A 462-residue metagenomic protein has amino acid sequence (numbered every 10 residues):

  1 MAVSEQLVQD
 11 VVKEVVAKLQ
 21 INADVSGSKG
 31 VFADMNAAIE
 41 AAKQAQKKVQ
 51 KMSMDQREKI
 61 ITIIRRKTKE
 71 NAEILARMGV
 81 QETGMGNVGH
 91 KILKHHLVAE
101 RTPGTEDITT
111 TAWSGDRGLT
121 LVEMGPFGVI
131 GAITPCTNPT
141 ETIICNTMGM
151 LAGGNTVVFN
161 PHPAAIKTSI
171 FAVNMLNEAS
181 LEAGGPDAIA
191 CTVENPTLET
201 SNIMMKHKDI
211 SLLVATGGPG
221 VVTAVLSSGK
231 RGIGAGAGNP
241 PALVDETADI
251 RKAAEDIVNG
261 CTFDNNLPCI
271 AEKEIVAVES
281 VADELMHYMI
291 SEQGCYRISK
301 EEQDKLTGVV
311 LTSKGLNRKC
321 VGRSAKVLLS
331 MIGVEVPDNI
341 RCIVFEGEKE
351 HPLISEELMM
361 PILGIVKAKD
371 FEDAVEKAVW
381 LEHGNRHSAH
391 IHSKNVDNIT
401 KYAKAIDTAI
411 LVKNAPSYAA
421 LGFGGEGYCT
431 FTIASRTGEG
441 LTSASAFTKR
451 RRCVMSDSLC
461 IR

Functional and structural regions predicted by a protein language model:
A2-L121, G149, S291: N-terminal Rossmann-like NAD(P)+-binding subdomain of aldehyde/semialdehyde dehydrogenases
V16-A23, I39, K43-S53, I64-A72 (+13 more regions): Structural signal for hydrophobic packing residues in well-ordered secondary-structure cores of soluble enzyme domains
K51-Q56, P186-A190, F263-E272, C295-L306 (+4 more regions): Flexible, glycine/charged-enriched surface loops at secondary-structure junctions
T110-K252: Rossmann-like NAD(P) dinucleotide-binding subdomain of oxidoreductase/dehydrogenase enzymes
M205-K208, D249, V310-R318, E357 (+1 more regions): Short, surface-exposed amphipathic charged segments that create phosphate/polyanion-binding patches used for binding
V222-C342, E346-K349: ALDH superfamily catalytic-core signature
V334-R462: Conserved C-terminal structural/oligomerization subdomain of aldehyde/semialdehyde dehydrogenase
